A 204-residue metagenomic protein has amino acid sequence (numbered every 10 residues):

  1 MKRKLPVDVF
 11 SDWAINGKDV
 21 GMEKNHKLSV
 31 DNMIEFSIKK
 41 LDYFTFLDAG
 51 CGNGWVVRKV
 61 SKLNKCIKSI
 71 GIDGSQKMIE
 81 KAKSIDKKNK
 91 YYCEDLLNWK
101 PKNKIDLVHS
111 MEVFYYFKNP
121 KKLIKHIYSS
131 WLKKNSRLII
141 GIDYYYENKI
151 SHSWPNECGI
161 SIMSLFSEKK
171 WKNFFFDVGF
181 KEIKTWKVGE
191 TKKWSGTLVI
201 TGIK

Functional and structural regions predicted by a protein language model:
M1-K39, Y146-E147: Conserved class I S-adenosyl-L-methionine
L47-A49, N53-N98: Class I SAM-dependent methyltransferase SAM/SAH-binding core
H109: A conserved beta-strand element that flanks and buttresses the S-adenosyl-L-methionine
K121-K134: A short glycine-rich, Lys/Arg-flanked "PGG" loop and its adjoining helix->strand segment in the class I
N135-D143: Conserved beta-strand signature within the Rossmann-like core of class I S-adenosyl-L-methionine
D143-I162: Short, glycine-/aromatic-enriched active-site segment of Class I SAM-dependent methyltransferases
M163-V178: Short alpha-helix
K187-K204: Core SAM-dependent methyltransferase catalytic element
